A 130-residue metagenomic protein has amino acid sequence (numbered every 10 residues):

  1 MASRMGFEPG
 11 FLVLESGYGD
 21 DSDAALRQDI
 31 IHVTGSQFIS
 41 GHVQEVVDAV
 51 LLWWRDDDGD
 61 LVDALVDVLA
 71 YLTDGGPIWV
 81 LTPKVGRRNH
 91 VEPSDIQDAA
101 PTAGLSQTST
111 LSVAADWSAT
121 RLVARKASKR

Functional and structural regions predicted by a protein language model:
M1-R130: S-adenosyl-L-methionine-dependent methyltransferase catalytic core, i.e., the SAM/SAH-binding region
